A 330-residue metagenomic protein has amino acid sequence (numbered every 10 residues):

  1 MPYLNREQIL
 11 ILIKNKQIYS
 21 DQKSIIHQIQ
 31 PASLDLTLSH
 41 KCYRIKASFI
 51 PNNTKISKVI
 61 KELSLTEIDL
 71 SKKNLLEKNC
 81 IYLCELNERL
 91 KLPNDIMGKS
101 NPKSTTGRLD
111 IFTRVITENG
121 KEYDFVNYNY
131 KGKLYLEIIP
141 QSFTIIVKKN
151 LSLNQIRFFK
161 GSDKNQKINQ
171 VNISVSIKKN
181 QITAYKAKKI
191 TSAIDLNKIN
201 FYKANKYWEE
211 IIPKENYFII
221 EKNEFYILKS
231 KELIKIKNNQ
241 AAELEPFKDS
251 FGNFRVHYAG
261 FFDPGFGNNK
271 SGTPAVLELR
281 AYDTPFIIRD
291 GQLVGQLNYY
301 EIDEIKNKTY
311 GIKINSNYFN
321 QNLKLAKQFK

Functional and structural regions predicted by a protein language model:
M1-K330: DUTPase catalytic domain/fold
